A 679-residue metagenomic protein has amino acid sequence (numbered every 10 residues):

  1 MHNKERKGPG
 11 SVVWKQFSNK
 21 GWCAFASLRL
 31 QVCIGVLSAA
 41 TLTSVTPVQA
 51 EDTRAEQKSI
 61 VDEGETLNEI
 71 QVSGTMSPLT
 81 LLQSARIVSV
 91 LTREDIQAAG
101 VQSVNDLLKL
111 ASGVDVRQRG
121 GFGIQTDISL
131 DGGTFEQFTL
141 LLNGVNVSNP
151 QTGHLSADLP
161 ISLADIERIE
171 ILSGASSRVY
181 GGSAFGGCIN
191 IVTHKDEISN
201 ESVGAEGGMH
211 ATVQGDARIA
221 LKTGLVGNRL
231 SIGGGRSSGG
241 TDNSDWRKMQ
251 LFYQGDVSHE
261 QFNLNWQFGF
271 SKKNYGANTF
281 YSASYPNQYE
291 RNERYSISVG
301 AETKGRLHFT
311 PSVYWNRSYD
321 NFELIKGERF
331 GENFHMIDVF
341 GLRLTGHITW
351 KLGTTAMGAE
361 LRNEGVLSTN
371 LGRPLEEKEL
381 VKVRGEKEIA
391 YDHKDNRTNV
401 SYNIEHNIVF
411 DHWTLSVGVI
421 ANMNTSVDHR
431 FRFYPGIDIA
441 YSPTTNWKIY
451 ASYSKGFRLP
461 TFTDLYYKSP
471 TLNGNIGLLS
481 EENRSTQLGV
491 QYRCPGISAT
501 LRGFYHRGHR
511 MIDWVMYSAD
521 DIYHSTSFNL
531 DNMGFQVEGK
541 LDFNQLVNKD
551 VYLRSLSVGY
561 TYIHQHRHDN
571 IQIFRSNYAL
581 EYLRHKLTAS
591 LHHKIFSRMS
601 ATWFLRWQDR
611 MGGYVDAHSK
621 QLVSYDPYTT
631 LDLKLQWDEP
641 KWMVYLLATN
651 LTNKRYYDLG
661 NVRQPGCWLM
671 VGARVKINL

Functional and structural regions predicted by a protein language model:
C33, V226, D256-E260, A451-S452 (+3 more regions): Conserved C-terminal beta-signal and adjacent last beta-strands/turns of outer-membrane beta-barrel proteins
T53, T66-A99, D127: N-terminal periplasmic "start-of-domain" segments of outer-membrane beta-barrel proteins
S73, N105, K109-V145: Extracytoplasmic beta-strand/coil segments of soluble accessory domains associated with Gram-negative outer-membrane
N146-S173, I191-H194: Short acidic/polar hinge/loop motifs at secondary-structure boundaries that mediate gating or recognition
S176, G187-C188, T193-L221, S231-S244 (+1 more regions): Short strand-turn segments of transmembrane beta-barrel domains in outer membranes, especially the first one or two
S237-K248, F262-V339: Flexible loop and strand-edge segments within Gram-negative outer membrane beta-barrel domains
Y281-G305, I337, D428, S442 (+3 more regions): Outer-membrane beta-barrel signature, preferentially recognizing the C-terminal barrel domain of Gram-negative
V409-L415, Y505-R507, T526-V615, R674-K676: Gram-negative outer-membrane beta-barrel transporters
